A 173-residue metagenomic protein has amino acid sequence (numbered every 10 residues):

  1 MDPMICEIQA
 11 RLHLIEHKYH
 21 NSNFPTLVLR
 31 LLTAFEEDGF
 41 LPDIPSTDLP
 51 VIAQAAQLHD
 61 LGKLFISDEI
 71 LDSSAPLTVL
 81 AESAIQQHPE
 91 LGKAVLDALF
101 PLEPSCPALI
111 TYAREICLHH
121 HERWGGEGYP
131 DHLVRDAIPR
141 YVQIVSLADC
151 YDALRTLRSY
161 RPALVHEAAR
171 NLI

Functional and structural regions predicted by a protein language model:
D2-I173: Histidine- and acidic-residue-rich, metal-dependent catalytic cores
